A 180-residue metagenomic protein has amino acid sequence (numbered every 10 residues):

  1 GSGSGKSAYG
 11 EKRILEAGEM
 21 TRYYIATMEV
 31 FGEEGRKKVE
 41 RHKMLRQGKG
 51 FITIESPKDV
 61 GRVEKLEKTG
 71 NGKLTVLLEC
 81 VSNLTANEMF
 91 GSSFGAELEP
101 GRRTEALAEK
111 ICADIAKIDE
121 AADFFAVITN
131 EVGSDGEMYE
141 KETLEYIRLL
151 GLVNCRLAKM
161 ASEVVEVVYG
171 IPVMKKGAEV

Functional and structural regions predicted by a protein language model:
G1-K68: Conserved P-loop
G3, E29, S82, V132-G136 (+1 more regions): Short, glycine/serine-rich, charged loops/turns that create anion-binding and catalytic segments at active sites
G10, H42, L77, N130 (+1 more regions): Residue-level signal for inorganic ion chemistry
E19, R46-G48, N71, E120-A122 (+1 more regions): Short, well-ordered coil/turn elements that cap or connect secondary structure elements
T21, K73-T75, F124-A126: Residue-level preference for the first positions of well-ordered beta-strands
K49-A106: Helix-adjacent hinge/juxtasegments
N87-V180: Replace "adjacent to P-loop NTPase cores in ATP/GTP-dependent enzymes" with "adjacent to NTP-binding cores
